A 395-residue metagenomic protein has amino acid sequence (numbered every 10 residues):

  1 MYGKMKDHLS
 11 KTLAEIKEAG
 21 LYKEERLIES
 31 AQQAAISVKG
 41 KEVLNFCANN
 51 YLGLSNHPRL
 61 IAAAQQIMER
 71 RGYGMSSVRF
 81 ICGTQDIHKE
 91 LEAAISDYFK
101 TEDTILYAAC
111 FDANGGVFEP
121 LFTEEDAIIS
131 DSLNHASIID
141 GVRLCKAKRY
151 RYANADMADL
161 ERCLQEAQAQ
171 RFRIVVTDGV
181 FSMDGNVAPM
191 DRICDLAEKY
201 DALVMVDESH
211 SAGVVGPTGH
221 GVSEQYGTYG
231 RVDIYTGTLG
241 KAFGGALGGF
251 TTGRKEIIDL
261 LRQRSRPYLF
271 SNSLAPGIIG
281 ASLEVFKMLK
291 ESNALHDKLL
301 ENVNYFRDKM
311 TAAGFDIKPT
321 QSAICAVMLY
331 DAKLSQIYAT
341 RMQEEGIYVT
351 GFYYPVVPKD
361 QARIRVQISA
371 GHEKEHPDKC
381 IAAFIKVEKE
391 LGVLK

Functional and structural regions predicted by a protein language model:
K6-Y73, A202: N-terminal "arm"/small-domain region of PLP-dependent enzymes with the aminotransferase-like
P58, A62-Q66, R70, A93 (+3 more regions): PLP-dependent enzyme catalytic core of the Aspartate aminotransferase-like
V78-T84, E92-G116: Short loop-beta-helix segment that forms the pyridoxal 5′-phosphate
A109, I129-C145: Substrate-binding/gating loop at the entrance of the active-site cleft, primarily in PLP-dependent aminotransferase-like
V117-A136, M157: Conserved PLP-anchoring active-site segment centered on the Schiff-base-forming lysine
Y150, N154-V206: Active-site phosphate-binding strand-loop segment of PLP-dependent enzymes
Y200-L203, H210, V215-Q321, L334: Active-site C-terminal subdomain of aminotransferase-like
D297-F306, T311-G346, V356, D360-Q361 (+1 more regions): Conserved PLP-binding catalytic core of the aspartate aminotransferase-like
